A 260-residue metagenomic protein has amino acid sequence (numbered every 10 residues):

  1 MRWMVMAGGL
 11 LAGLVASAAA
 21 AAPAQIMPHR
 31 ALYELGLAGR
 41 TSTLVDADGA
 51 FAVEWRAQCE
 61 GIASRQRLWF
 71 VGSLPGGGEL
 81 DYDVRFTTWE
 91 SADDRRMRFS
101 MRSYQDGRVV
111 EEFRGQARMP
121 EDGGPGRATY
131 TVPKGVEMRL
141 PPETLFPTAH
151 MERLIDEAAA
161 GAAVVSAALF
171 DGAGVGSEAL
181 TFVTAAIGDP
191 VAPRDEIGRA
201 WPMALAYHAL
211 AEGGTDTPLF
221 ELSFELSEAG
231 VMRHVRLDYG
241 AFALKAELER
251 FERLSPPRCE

Functional and structural regions predicted by a protein language model:
M1-M4: Positively charged n-region of N-terminal signal peptides that target proteins for export
M6-V15: Bacterial N-terminal signal peptides
A20-E79: N-terminal cleavable signal peptides for secretion/export
Q25-E34, E60-R65, D94-S100, G198-H208 (+1 more regions): Short, hydrophobic/aromatic-rich segments at coil-to-beta transitions
L35-G39, V53-C59, F70-L74, T88-A92 (+3 more regions): Beta-strand elements of well-folded, non-transmembrane domains
Q66-M119: Hydrophobic/aromatic-rich structural module bridging two neighboring secondary-structure elements via a short loop
S100-E260: Mature, soluble, non-transmembrane domains
